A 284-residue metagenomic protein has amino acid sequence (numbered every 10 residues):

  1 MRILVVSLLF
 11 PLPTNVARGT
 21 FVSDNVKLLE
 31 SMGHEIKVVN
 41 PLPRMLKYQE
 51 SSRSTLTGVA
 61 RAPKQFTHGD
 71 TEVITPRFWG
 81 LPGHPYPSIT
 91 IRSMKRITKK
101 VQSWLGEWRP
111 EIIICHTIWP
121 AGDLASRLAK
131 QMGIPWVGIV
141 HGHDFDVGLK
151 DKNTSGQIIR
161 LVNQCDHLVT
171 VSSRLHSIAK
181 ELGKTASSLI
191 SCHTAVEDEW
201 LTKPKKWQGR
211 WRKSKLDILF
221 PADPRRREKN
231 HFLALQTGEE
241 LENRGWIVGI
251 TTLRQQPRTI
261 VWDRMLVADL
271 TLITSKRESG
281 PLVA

Functional and structural regions predicted by a protein language model:
M1-R61, Q65-T67: N-terminal subdomain of nucleotide-sugar transferases
L4, G209-K229, L235-E242: Conserved donor-binding/catalytic core segment of Leloir-type glycosyltransferases
P11-P13, Q131-K152, Q164-H167: A short, histidine- and acid-enriched strand-loop-helix "catalytic/donor-clamping" loop that lines the nucleotide-sugar
K37-N40, I158-K203: Donor nucleotide-sugar binding/catalytic pocket of nucleotide-sugar-dependent glycosyltransferases
V38-W108: A conserved catalytic-core segment of Leloir-type glycosyltransferases
V101-A121, P135, L270: Short N-terminal targeting/anchoring amphipathic segment
D263-A268: Short alpha-helical donor nucleotide-sugar binding micro-motif in glycosyltransferases
K276: Aromatic "clamp/platform" in nucleotide-sugar-dependent glycosyltransferases that forms part of the donor/acceptor
